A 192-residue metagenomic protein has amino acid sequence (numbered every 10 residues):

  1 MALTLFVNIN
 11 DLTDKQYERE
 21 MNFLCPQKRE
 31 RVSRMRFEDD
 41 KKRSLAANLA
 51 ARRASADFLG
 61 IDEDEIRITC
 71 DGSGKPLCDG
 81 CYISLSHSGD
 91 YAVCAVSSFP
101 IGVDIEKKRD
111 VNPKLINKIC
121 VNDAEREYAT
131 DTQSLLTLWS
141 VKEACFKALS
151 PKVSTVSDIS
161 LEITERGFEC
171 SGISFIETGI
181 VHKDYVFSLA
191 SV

Functional and structural regions predicted by a protein language model:
M1-V192: Core catalytic alpha/beta fold that binds nucleotide/phospho-ligands
